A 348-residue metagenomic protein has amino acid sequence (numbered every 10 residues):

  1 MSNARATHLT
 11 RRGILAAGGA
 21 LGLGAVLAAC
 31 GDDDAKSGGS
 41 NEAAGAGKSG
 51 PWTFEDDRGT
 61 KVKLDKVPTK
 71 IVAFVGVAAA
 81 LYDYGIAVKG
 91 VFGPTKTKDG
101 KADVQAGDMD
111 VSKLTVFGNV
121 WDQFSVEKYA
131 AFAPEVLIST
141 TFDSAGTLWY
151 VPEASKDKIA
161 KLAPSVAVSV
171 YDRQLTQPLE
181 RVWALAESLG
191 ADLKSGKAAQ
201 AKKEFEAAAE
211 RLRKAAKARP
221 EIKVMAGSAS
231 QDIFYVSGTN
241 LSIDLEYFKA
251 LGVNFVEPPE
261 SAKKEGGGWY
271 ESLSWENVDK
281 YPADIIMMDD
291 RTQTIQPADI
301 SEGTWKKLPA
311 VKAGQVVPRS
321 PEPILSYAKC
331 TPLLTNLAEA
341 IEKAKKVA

Functional and structural regions predicted by a protein language model:
M1-A79, L193-G227, D290-Q296, A340-A348: Bacterial Sec-exported substrate-binding components of ABC uptake systems
D57-R58, F117-S125, E265-S274: Short helix-initiation/N-cap motifs at beta->coil->alpha
F74-K128, F132, T141-L148: A short, structured surface patch at a secondary-structure boundary
A133-S139, A283: Proline-aspartate-enriched helix->loop->beta-strand connector
D157-S230, P323, Y327-A348: Extracytoplasmic substrate-binding proteins
K161, Q177-P178, S274-A348: Structured C-terminal subdomain patch of bacterial secreted/periplasmic proteins
A208-P220, A229-V236, G267-R291: Ligand-binding pocket segment of bilobal, Venus flytrap-like solute-binding proteins
G238-W269: Alpha-helical, coiled-coil/dimerization segments enriched in small aliphatic residues
